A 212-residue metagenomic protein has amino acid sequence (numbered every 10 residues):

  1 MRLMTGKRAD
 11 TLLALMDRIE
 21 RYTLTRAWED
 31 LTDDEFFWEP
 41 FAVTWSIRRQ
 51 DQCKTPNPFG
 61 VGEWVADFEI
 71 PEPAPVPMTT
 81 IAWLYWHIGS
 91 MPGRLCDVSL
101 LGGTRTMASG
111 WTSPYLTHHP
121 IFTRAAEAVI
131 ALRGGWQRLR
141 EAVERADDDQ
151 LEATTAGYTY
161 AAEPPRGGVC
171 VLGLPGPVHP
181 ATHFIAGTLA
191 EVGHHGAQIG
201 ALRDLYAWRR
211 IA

Functional and structural regions predicted by a protein language model:
M1-D30, E35-L116, Y158-A212: Short, contiguous alpha-helical
L116-T154, A161-P164, T182-T188, G193: Acidic/histidine-rich alpha-helical segments that form the ligand environment of transition-metal centers
